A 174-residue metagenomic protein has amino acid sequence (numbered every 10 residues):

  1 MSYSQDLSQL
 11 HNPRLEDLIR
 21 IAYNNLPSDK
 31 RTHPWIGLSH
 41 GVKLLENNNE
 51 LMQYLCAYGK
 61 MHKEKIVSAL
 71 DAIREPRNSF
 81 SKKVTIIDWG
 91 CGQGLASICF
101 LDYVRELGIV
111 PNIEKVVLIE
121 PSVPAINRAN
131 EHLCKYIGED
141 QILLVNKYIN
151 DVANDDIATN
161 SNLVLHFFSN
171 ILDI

Functional and structural regions predicted by a protein language model:
M1-G37: N-terminal auxiliary segments of SAM/dcSAM-dependent transferases
H40-R77: Class I SAM-dependent methyltransferase Rossmann-like catalytic core, especially the SAM/SAH-binding loop
K83-G92: Conserved class I S-adenosyl-L-methionine
Q93-V110: Conserved SAM-binding loop of SAM-dependent methyltransferases across substrates and taxa, primarily the Class I
E114-V117: Short beta-strand element of Class I
S122: Conserved SAM/SAH-binding beta-strand->alpha-helix loop
N127-N160: S-adenosyl-L-methionine
N162-I174: A short SAM/SAH-binding and catalytic strip from SAM-dependent methyltransferases
